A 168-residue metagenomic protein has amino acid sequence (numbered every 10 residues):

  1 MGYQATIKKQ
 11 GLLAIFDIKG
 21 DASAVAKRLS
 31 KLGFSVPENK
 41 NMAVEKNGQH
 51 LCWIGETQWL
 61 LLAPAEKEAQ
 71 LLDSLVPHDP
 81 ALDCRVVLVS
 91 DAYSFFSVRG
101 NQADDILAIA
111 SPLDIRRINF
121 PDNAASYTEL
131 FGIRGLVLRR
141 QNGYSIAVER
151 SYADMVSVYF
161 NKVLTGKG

Functional and structural regions predicted by a protein language model:
M1-G168: Basic, glycine/lysine-rich polyanion-binding surfaces/domains
